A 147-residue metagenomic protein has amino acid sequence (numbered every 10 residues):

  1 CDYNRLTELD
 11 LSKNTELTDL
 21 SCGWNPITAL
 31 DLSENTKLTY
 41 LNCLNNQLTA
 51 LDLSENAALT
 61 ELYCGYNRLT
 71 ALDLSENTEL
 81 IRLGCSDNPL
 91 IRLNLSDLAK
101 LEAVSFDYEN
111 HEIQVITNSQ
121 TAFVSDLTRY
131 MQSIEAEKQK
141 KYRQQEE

Functional and structural regions predicted by a protein language model:
C1, T18-C22, T39-C43, T60-C64 (+2 more regions): Conserved hydrophobic beta-strand positions in leucine-rich repeat
C1-E8, T15: Low-complexity/repetitive intrinsically disordered segments
C1-N4, D31, D52, Y108-H111 (+1 more regions): Intrinsically disordered, low-complexity linker/propeptide segments enriched in Ser/Thr/Gly/Pro and acidic residues
N4, C22-N25, N46, N67 (+2 more regions): Consensus "Asn ladder" position of solenoid repeat domains
L9-L11, L30-L32, L51-L53, L72-L74 (+3 more regions): Canonical leucine-rich repeat
K13-T18, E34-T39, E55-T60, E76-I81 (+1 more regions): Short, solvent-exposed linear patches
D19, A29, Y40, A50 (+4 more regions): Detector for repetitive beta-architecture
S75-E146: Leucine-rich solenoid repeat scaffolds
